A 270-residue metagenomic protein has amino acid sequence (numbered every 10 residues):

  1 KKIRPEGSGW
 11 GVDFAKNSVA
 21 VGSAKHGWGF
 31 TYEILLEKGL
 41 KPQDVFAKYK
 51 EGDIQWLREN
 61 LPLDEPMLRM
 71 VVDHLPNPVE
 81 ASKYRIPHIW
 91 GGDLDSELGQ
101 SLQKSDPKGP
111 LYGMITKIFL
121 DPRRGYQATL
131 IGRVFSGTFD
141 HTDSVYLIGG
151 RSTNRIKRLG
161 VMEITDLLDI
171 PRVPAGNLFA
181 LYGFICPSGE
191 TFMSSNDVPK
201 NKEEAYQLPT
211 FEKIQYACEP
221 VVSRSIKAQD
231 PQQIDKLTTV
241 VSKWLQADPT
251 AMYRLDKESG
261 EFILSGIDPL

Functional and structural regions predicted by a protein language model:
K1-L270: Structural and coupling elements of P-loop NTPases
